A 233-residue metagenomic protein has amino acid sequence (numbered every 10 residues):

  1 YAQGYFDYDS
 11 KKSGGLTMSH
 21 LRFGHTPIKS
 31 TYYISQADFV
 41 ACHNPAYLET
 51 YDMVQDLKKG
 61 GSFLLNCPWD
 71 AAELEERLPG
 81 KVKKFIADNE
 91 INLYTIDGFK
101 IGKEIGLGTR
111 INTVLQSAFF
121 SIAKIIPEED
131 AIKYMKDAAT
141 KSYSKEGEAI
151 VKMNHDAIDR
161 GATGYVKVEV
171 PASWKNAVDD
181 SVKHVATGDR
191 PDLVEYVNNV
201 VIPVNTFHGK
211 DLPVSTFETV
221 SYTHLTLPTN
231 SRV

Functional and structural regions predicted by a protein language model:
Y1-V40: Anionic-ligand anchoring segments at beta-strand to alpha-helix junctions in alpha/beta enzyme folds, i.e., glycine
P27-K59: Glycine-rich phosphate-binding loop
C42, L65, Q116: Redox-cofactor binding/interface segments in oxidoreductases and associated redox assembly factors
P45-Y47, W69-D70, F99: Short glycine-rich anion-binding loops that position phosphate/pyrophosphate groups of nucleotides and phosphorylated
D56-V82: ADP-ribose/adenylate-binding Rossmann-like module
R77-S142: Short alpha-helices
A131-I132, S144-R232: Ferredoxin-type iron-sulfur electron-transfer modules and their immediate structural context
